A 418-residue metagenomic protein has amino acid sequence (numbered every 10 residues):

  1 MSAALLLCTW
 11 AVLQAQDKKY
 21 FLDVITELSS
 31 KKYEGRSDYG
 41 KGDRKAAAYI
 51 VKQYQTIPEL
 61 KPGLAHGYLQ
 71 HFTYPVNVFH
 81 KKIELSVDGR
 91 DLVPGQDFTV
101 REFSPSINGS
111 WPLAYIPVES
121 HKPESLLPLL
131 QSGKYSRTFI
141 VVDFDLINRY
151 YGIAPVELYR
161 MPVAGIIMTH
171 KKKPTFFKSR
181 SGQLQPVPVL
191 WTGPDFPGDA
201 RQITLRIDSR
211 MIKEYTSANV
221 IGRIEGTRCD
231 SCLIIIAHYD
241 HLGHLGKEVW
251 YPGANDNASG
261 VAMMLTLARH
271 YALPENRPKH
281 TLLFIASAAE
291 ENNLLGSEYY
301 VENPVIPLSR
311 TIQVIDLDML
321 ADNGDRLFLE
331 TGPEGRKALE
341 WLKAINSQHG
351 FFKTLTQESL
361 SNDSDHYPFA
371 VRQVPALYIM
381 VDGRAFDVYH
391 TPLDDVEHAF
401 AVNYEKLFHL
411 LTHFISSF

Functional and structural regions predicted by a protein language model:
M1-D17: Bacterial Sec-dependent N-terminal signal peptides
D17-K41, K45, I57-K61, H66 (+7 more regions): N-terminal capping segment at the start of a domain
K31-K41, H71-T73, L113-V118, F144-D145 (+6 more regions): Second-shell loop/turn segments in exported
E34-F139: Noncatalytic luminal/extracellular "stalk/propeptide" segments of secretory-pathway proteins
V93-V187, F352-K353: Extracellular/luminal Protease-associated
N108-L113, V118-E124, H170-G253, R269 (+1 more regions): Soluble metallo-hydrolase cores and metallopeptidase-like ectodomains found primarily in the secretory/periplasmic
T216-N219, G243-L339, N362, H366: Acidic/histidine-rich catalytic neighborhood of metal-dependent amide-processing enzymes
G324-F418: Active-site-adjacent substrate-binding region of metalloamidase/peptidase-like peptide-processing proteins
